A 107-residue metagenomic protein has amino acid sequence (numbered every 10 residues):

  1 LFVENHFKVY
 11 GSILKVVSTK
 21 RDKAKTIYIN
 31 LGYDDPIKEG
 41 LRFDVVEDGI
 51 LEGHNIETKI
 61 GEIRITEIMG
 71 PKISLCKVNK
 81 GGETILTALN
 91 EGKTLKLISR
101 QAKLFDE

Functional and structural regions predicted by a protein language model:
L1-E107: Surface-exposed, polar/charged interaction patches used for macromolecular assembly or partner binding
